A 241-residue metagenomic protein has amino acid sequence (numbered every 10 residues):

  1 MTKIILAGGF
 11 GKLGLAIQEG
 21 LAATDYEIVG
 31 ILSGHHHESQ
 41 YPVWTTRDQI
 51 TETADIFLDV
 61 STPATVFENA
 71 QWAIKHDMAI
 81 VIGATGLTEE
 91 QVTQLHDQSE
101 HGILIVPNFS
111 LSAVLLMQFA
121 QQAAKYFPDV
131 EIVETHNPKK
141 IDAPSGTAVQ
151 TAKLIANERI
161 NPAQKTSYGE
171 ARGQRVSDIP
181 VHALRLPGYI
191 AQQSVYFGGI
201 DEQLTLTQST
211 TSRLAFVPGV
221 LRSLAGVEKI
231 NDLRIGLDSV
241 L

Functional and structural regions predicted by a protein language model:
I5-A7, K12-T51, P128-L241: C-terminal substrate-binding/catalytic lobe of Rossmann-fold NAD(P)-dependent oxidoreductases
A54: An anion/phosphate-binding loop that grips the pyrophosphate of nucleotide cofactors and donors
F57-L58: N-terminal Rossmann-like NAD(P) cofactor-binding module of classical short-chain dehydrogenase/reductase
W72-E90: ADP-ribose/adenylate-binding Rossmann-like module
A79, Q94-S110, P128-V130: Rossmann-fold dehydrogenase core element
A84-I103, F119-Q122: Rossmann-fold NAD(P)-binding glycine/threonine-rich loop
L115-F127, A143: Rossmann-like NAD(P)H-binding beta-loop-alpha module
